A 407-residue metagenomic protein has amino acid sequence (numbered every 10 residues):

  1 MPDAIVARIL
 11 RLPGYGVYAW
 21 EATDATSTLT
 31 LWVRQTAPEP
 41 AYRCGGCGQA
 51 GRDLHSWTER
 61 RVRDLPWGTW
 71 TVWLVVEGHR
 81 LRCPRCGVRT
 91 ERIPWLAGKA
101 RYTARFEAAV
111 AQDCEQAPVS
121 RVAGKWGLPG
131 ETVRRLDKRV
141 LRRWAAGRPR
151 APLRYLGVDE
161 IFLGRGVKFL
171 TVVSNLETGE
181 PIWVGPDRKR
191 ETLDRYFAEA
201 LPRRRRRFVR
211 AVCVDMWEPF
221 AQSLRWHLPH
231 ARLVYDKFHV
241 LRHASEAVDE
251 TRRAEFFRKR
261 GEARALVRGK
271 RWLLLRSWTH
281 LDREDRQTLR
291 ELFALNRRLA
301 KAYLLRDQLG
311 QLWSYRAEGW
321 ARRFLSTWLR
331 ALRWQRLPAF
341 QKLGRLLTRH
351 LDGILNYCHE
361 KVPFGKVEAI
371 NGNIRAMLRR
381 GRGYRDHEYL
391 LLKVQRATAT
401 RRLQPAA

Functional and structural regions predicted by a protein language model:
M1-V88: Short, conserved DNA-binding cores of transcription-related domains
A37, A41, G46, R52-D53 (+8 more regions): Acidic/histidine-rich catalytic cores and adjacent linkers of DNA breakage/strand-transfer/modification proteins
G48-V167, R207, Q222, I354-L355: Short, positively charged, Gly/Tyr-enriched micro-motifs that form contact patches at catalytic or ligand/partner
K99-R101, R135, I182-R205, A211: Active-site beta-loop-alpha junctions of metal-dependent nucleic acid enzymes, especially the RNase H-like/DDE
V122, G157, C213, L233-Y235: A structural signal for short, well-ordered beta-strand segments and their strand-loop junctions that often border
P129, V140-W144, M216, T251 (+1 more regions): The DNA-recognition helices of helix-turn-helix-type DNA-binding domains
R148-P181, P186-E199: Mobile-element integrase/transposase regions, centering on the N-terminal DNA-binding/Zn-coordinating module
S245-F256: Short, surface-exposed amphipathic charged segments that create phosphate/polyanion-binding patches used for binding
